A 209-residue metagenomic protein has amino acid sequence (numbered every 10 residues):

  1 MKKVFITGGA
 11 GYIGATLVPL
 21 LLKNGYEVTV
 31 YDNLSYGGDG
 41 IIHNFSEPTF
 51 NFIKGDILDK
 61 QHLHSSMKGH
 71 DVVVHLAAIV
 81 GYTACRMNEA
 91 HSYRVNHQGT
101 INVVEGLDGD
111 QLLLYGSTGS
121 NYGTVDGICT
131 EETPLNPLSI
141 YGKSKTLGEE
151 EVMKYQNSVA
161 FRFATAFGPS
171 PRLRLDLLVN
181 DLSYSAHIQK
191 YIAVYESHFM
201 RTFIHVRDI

Functional and structural regions predicted by a protein language model:
M1-V72: N-terminal Rossmann/SDR dinucleotide-binding element
T7, Y31, V73-A77, L113-G119 (+1 more regions): SDR active-site strand-loop-helix element
I57-R94: NAD(P)H-binding glycine-rich loop region in Rossmannoid oxidoreductase-like domains and their noncatalytic homologs
H75, I101-I140: Conserved Rossmann-fold NAD(P)-dependent oxidoreductase catalytic core, especially the SDR/UDP-sugar
G127, L138, E150-R201, V206-D208: NAD(P)-dependent short-chain dehydrogenase/reductase
S144: Active-site helix of classical SDR
